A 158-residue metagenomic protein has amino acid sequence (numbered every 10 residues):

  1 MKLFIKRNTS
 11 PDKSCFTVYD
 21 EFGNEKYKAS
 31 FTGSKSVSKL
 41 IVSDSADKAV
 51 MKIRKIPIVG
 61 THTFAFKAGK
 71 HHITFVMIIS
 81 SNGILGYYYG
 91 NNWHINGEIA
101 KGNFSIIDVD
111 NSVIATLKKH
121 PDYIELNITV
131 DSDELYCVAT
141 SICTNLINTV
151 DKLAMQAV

Functional and structural regions predicted by a protein language model:
M1-V158: Intrinsically disordered, low-complexity proline/glycine-rich segments
